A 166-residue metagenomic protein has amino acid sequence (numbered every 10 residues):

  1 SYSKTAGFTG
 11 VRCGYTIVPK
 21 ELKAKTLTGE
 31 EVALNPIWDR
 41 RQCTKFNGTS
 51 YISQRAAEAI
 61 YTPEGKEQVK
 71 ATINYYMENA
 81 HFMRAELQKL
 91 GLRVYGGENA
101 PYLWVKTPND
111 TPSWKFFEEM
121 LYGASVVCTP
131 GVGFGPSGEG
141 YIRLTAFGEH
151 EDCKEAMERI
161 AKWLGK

Functional and structural regions predicted by a protein language model:
S1-K166: PLP-dependent class I/II
